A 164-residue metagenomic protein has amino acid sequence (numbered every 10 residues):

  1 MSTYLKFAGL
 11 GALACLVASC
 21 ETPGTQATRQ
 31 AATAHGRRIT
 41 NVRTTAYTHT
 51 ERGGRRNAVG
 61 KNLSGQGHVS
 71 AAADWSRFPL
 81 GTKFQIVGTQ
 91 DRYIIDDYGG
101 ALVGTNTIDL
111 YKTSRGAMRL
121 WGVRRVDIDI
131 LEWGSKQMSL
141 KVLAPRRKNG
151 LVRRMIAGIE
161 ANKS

Functional and structural regions predicted by a protein language model:
M1-A8: Bacterial N-terminal signal peptides that target proteins for export
C20-S164: Solvent-exposed, well-ordered loop and adjacent helix/strand elements within mature globular domains that form
